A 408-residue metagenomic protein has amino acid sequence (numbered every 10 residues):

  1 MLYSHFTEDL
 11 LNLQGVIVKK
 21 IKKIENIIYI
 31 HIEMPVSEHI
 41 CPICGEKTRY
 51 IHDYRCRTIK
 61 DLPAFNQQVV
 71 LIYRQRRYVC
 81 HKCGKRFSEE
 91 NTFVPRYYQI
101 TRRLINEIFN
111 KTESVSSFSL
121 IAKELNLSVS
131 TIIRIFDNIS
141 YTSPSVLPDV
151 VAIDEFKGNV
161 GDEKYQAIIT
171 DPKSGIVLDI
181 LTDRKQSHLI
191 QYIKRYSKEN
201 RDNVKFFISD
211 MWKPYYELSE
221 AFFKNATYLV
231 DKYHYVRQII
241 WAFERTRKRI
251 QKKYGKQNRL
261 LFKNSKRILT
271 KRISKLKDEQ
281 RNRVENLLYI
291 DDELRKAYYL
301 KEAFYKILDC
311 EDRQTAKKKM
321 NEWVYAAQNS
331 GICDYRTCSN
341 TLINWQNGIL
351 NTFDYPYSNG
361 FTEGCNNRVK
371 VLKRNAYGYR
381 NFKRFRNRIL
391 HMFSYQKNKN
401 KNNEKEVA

Functional and structural regions predicted by a protein language model:
M1-K85, N91: Short, conserved DNA-binding cores of transcription-related domains
M34, E38, I43, F136 (+7 more regions): Acidic/histidine-rich catalytic cores and adjacent linkers of DNA breakage/strand-transfer/modification proteins
G45, T58-D162, R201-D202, I349-L350: Short, positively charged, Gly/Tyr-enriched micro-motifs that form contact patches at catalytic or ligand/partner
T48, S128, I139-S140, M211 (+3 more regions): The DNA-recognition helices of helix-turn-helix-type DNA-binding domains
R86, Q186-S187, E217-L218: Short, well-ordered secondary-structure "scaffold" segments embedded in the functional core of diverse domains
E90-N91, T170-I176: Gly-rich Lys/Arg/Thr-decorated short loops/hinges at beta-loop-alpha junctions or inter-strand turns that position
Y97, L178-N200, F206: Active-site beta-loop-alpha junctions of metal-dependent nucleic acid enzymes, especially the RNase H-like/DDE
A167-I168, I240-Q251: Short, surface-exposed amphipathic charged segments that create phosphate/polyanion-binding patches used for binding
